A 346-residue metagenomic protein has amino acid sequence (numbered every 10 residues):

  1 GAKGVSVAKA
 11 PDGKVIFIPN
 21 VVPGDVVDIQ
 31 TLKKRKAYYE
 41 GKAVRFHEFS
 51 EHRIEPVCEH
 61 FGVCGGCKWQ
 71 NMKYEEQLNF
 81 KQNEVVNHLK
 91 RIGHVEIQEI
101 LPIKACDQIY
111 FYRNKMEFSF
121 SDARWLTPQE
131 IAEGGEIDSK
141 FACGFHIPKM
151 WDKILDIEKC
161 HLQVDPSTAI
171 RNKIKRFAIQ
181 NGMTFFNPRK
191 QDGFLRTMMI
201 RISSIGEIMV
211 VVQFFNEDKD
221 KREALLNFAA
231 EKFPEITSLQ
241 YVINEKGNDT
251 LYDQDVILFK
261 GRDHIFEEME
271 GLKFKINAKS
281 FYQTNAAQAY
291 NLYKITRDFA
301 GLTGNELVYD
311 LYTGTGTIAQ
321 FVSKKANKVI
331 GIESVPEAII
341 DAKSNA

Functional and structural regions predicted by a protein language model:
G1-I257, D298-N305: SAM-dependent transferase fold signal centered on methyltransferase-like domains, encompassing both Class I
A2, E217-A346: Rossmann-like S-adenosyl-L-methionine
